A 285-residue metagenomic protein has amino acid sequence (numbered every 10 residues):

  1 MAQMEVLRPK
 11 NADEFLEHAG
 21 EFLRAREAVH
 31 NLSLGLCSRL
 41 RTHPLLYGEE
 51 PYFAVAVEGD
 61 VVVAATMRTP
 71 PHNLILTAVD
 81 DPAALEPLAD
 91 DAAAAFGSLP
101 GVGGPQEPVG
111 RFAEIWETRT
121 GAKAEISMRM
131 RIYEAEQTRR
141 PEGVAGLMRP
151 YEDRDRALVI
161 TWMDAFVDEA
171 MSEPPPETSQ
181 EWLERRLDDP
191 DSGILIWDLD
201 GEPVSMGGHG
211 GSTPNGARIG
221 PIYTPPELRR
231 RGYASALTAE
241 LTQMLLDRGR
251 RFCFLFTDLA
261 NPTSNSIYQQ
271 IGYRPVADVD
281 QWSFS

Functional and structural regions predicted by a protein language model:
M4-A19, P105, L147-V159: A short beta-loop-alpha structural element at the N-terminal edge of CoA-dependent acyl/N-acetyltransferase catalytic
L7-A12, E21, E27, L34-G97 (+3 more regions): Conserved donor-binding loop and adjoining core beta-sheet/short helix segment in diverse acyl/aminoacyl transferases
L23-L40, V167-L183: Conserved GNAT-fold acetyl-CoA-binding loop/helix
E58-A64, R68-A145, W282: Acyl-donor-binding surface of acyltransferase catalytic domains
P82-D91, G220-P226, R230-D247, N265-Q270: Conserved acetyl-CoA-binding loop-helix of GNAT-fold acetyltransferases
F96-Q106, L245-T257: Conserved GNAT acetyl-CoA-binding A-motif
G103-V109, L255-N265, W282-S285: Conserved beta-strand-loop-alpha-helix junction that forms the acyl-donor binding cleft
R139-G216: Flexible, substrate/cofactor-facing loop regions flanked by secondary structure within enzyme catalytic domains
